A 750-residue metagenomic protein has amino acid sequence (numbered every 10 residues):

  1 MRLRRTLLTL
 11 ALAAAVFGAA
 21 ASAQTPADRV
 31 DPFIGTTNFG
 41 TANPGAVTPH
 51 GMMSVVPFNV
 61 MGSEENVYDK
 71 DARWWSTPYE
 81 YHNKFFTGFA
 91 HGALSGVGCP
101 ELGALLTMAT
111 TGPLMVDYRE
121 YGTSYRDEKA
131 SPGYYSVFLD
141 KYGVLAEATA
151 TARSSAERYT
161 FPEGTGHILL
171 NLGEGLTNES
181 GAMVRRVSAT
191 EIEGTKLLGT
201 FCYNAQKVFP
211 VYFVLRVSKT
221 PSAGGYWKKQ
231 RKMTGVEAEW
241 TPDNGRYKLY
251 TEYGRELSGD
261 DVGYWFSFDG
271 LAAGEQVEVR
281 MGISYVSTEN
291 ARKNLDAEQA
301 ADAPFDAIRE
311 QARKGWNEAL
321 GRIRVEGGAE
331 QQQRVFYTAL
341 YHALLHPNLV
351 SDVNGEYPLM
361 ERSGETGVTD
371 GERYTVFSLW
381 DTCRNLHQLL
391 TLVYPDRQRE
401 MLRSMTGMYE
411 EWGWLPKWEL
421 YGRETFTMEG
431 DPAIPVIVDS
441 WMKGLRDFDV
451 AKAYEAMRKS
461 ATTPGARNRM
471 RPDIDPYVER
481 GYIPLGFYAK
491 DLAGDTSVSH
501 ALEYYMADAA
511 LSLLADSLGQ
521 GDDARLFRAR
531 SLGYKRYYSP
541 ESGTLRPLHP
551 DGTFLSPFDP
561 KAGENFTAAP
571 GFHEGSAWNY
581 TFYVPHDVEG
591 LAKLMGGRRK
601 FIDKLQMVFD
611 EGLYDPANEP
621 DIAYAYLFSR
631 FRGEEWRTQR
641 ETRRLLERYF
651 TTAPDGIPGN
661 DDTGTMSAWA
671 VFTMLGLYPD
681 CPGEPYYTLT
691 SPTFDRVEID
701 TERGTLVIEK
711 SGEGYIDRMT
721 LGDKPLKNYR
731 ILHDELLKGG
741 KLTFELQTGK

Functional and structural regions predicted by a protein language model:
M1-L10: Bacterial N-terminal signal peptides that target proteins for export
T9-G18: Bacterial N-terminal signal peptides
A19-A23: Sec/Tat signal peptide C-region and signal peptidase I cleavage site
Q24-C383, H387, T391-P435, W441-L502 (+11 more regions): Accessory carbohydrate-recognition regions in carbohydrate-active enzymes
A507: ATP-dependent phospho-/nucleotidyl transfer catalytic cores
